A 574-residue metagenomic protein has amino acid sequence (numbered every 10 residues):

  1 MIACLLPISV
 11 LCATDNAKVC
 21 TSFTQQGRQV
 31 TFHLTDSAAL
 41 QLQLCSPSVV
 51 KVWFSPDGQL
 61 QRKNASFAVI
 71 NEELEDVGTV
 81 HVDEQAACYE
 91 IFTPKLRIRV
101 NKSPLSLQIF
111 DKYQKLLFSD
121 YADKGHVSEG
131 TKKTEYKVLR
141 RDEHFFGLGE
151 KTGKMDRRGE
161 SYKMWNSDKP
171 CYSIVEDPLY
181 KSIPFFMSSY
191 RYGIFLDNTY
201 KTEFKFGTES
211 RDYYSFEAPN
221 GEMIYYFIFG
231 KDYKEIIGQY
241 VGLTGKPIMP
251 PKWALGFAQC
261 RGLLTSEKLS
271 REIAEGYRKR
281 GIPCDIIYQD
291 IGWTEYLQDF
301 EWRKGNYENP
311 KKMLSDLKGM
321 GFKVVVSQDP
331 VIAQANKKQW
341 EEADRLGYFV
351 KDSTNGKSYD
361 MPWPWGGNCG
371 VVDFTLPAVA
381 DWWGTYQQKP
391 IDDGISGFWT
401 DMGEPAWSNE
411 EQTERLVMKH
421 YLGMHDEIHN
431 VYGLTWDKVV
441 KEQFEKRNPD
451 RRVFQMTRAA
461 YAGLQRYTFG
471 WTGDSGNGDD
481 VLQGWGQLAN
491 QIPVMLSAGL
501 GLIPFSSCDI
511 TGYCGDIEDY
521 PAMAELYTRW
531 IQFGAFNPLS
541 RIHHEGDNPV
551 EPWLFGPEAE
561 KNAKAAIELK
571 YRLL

Functional and structural regions predicted by a protein language model:
M1-I2, D168, A274, G423 (+1 more regions): Hydrophobic alpha-helical segments with strong N-terminal bias
M1-S9: Bacterial N-terminal signal peptides
P7, S188, P219, R447-P449 (+1 more regions): Short, structurally constrained coil/turn elements that cap an alpha-helix or connect an alpha-helix to the following
C12-W253, C260-G262, S266-E275, I286 (+5 more regions): N-terminal accessory segment at the very beginning of proteins
S66-F67, P283-L569: Aromatic- and carboxylate-enriched substrate-binding clefts and catalytic-loop regions of carbohydrate-active enzymes
I228, I236-L243, V494, R529 (+1 more regions): Residues that form generic nucleotide/phosphate-binding pockets
I248, R278-G281, S497: Acidic (Asp/Glu)-rich catalytic clusters
C260-G262, S270-R271, G276, I542 (+1 more regions): C-terminal substrate/ligand-recognition segments
